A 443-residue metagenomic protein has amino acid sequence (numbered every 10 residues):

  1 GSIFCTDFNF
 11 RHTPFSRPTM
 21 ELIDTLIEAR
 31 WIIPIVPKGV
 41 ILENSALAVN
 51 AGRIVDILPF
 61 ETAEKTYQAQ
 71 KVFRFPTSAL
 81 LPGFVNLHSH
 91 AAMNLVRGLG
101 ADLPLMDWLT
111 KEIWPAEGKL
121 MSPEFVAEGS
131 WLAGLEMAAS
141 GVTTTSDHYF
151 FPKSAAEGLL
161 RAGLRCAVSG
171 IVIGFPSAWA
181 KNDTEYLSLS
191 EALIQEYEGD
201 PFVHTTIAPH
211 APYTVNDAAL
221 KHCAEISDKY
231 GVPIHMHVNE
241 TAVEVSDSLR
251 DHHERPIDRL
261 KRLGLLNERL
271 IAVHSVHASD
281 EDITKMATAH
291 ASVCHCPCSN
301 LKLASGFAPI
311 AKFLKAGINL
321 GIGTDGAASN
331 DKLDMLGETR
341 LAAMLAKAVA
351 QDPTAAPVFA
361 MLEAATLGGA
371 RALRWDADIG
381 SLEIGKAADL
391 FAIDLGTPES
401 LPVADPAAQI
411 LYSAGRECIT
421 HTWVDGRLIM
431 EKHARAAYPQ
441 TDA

Functional and structural regions predicted by a protein language model:
S2-T6, R17-Y67, S78: N-terminal metal-binding scaffold of metallo-dependent hydrolase/deaminase domains
L22-A29, E64-W108, W131, L135-A139: Replace "His-x-His-based motif
R30, L47, G52, T77 (+15 more regions): Divalent metal-coordination and catalytic microenvironments
A79, R97-G163, L187-G199, A443: Alpha-helical scaffold segments that flank or form the walls of functional sites
L95-E128, R165-T184, A242-R269, A289-S292 (+1 more regions): Active-site gating loops and adjacent loop-to-helix segments of metal-dependent hydrolytic enzymes
S154-V276: Metal-coordinating catalytic core of metallo-dependent amide/deamination hydrolases
R262-R269, A311-T397, S413-A414: His/Asp/Glu-enriched, well-ordered alpha-helical/loop segment that forms or immediately abuts the divalent-metal
A387-T441: C-terminal cap of metal-dependent C-N hydrolases
